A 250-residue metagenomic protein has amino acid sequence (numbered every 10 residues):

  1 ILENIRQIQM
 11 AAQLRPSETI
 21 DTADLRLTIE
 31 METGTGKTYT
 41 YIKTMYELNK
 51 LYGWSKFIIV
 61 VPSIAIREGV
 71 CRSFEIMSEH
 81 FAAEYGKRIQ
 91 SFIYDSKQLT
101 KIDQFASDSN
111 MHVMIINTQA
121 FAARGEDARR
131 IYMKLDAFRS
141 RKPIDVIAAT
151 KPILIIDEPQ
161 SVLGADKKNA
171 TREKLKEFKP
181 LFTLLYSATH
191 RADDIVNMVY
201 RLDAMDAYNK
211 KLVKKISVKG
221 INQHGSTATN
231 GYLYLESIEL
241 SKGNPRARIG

Functional and structural regions predicted by a protein language model:
I1-G250: RecA-like P-loop NTPase motor core of helicase/translocase proteins
